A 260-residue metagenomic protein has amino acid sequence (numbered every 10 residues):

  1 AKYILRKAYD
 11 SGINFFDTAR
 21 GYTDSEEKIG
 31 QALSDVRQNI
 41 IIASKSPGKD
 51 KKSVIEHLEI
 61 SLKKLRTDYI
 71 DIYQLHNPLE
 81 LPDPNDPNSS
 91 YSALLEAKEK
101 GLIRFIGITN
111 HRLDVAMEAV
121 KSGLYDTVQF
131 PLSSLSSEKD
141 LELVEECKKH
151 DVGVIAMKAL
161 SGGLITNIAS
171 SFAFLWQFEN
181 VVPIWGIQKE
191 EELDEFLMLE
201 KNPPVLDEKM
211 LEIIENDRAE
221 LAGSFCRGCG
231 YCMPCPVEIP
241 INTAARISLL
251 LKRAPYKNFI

Functional and structural regions predicted by a protein language model:
A1-I40: N-terminal binding-site loop/beta-alpha segment at the start of enzyme catalytic domains that lines or forms
R6, D10, K49-I155, L160-G163: Glycine/proline-rich, positively charged, aromatic-decorated active-site loop/lid region on the catalytic face
K7-Y9, I13-N14, E142-A156, L160-I260: Structured C-terminal cap/extension of enzyme domains
F16, I41-A43, F105-T109, I155 (+1 more regions): Structural detector of well-ordered beta-strand residues that form the stable sheet scaffold of enzyme domains
D17, K45, D71: Acidic active-site catalytic centers that drive phospho-/nucleotidyl reactions and related ester hydrolyses
R20, D24, S46-K49, N110-R112 (+2 more regions): Short beta->alpha linker loops
I29-A32, A116-A119, L193-F196: Hydrophobic packing residues within well-ordered alpha-helices of enzyme cores
N39-I42, Y125-S133, P203-M210: Short hydrophobic/aromatic-enriched beta-strand-loop microsegments
